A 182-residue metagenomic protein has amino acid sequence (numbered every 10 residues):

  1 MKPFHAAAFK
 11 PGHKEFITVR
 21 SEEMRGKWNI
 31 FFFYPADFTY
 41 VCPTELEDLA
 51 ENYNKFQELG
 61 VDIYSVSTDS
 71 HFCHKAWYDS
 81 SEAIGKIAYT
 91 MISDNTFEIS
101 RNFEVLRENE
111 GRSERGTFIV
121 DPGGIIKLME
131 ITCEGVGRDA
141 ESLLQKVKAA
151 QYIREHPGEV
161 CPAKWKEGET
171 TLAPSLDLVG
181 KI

Functional and structural regions predicted by a protein language model:
M1-I182: Chalcogenol-based redox active-site neighborhoods
